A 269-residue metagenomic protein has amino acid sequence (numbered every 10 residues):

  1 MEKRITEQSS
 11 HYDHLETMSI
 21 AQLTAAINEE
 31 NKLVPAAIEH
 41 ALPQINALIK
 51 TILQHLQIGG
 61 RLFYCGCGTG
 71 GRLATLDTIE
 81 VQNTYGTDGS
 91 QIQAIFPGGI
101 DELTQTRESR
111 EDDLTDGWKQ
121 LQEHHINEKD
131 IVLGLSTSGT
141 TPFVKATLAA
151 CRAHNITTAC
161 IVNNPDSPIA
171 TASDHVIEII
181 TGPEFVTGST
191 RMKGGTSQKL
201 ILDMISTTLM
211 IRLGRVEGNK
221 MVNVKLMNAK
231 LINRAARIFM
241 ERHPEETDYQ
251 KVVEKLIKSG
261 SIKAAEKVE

Functional and structural regions predicted by a protein language model:
M1-A37: Cofactor-/ligand-binding subdomain signature composed of acidic, glycine-rich, tryptophan-containing flexible loops
A26-L33, A94-T104, E217, M240: Gly-rich Lys/Arg/Thr-decorated short loops/hinges at beta-loop-alpha junctions or inter-strand turns that position
E30-H40, T106, V132-G134: Short, basic, glycine/proline-bearing loop/turn elements
H40-H55: A short, well-structured juxtamembrane/interface segment
F63-L200, S206-L213: Glycine-rich phosphate-binding loops that contact phosphosugars or nucleotide phosphates
T207-E245, Y249: Internal, active-site/partner-interface "lid" segment
P244-E269: NTP-binding/hydrolysis catalytic cores, primarily Walker-type P-loop NTPases
